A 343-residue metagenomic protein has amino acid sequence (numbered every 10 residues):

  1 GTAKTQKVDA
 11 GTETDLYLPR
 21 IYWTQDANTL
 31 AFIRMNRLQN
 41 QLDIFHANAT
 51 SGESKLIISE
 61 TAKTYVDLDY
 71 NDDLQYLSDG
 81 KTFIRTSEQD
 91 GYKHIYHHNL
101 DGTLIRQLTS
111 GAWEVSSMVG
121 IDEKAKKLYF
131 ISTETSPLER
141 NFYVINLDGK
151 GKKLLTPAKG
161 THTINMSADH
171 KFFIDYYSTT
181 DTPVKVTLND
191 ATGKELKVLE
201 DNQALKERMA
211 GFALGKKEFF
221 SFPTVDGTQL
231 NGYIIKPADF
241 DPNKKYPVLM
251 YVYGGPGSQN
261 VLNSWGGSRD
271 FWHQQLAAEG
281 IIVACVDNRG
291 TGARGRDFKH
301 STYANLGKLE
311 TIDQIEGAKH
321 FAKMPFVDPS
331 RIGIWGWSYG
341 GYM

Functional and structural regions predicted by a protein language model:
G1-L18, A47-D72, N99-D122, S132-T135 (+2 more regions): Multi-bladed beta-propeller domains
A3, Q39, Y92, D181 (+1 more regions): Coil-to-beta-strand transition motifs
T12, Q25, R34-N36, S51 (+8 more regions): Short, flexible loop/turn elements at secondary-structure junctions
Y22-Q25, Y70-D79, G120-K124, M166-S167: Structural signature of eukaryotic scaffold interfaces centered on beta-propeller domains
A31-L38, F45-N48, L74-D90, L108-T109 (+5 more regions): Beta-strand C-termini and the immediately following turn/loop, strongest in propeller blades
I33, T161-M343: Serine-hydrolase catalytic core recognition
D43-F45, H94-Y96, N141-Y143, K185-T187: A short loop-to-beta-strand structural motif that recurs across blades of beta-propeller domains
